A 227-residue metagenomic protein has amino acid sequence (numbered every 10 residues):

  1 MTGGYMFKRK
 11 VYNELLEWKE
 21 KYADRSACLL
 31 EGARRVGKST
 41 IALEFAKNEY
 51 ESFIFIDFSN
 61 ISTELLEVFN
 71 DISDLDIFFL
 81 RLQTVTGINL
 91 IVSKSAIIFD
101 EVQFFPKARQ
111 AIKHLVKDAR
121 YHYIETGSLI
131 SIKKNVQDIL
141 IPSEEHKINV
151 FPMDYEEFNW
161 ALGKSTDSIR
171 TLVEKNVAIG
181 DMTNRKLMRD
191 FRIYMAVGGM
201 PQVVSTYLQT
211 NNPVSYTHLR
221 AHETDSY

Functional and structural regions predicted by a protein language model:
K10-Y22: Pre-Walker A adenine-sensing motif
L30: Hydrophobic anchor at the beta1->P-loop junction of P-loop NTPases
K38: Conserved lysine of the Walker
I41: Hydrophobic positions on the alpha1 helix immediately C-terminal to the Walker A/P-loop
T63-I88: Short glycine-rich substrate-engagement loop in P-loop NTPases that contacts/grips substrate
H122-S128: Structural recognition of the conserved hydrophobic beta-strand(s) that form the central parallel beta-sheet of P-loop
I132-E145: Short regulatory helix/loop adjacent to the ATP-binding pocket of P-loop NTPases
G163-S226: Interdomain hinge/linker elements that couple catalytic modules in large macromolecular machines
